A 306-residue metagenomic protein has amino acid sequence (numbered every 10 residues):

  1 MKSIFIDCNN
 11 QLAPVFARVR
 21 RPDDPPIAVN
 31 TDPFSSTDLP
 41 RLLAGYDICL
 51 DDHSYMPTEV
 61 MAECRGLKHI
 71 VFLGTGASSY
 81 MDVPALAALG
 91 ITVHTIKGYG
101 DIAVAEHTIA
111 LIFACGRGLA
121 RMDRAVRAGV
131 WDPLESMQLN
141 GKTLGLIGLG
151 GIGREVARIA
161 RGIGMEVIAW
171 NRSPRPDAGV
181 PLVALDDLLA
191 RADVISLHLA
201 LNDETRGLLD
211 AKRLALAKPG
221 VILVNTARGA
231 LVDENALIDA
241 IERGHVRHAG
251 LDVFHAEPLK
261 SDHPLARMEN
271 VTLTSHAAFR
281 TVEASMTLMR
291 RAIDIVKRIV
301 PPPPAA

Functional and structural regions predicted by a protein language model:
M1-I48, A306: N-terminal glycine-/charge-rich "phosphate-binding" loop or analogous flexible N-terminal tail
F5, F72, L144-L146: Hydrophobic Val/Ile/Leu positions in short beta-strands of Rossmann-like dinucleotide-binding domains
D7, P14, R18, A87 (+3 more regions): C-terminal helix-to-coil terminal segments
P22-V29, K68-H69, G90-I91, A178-L185 (+1 more regions): Active-site regions of enzymes building and remodeling cell-envelope glycoconjugates
A44, Y55-V60, R172-P264: Rossmann-like adenosine-cofactor binding region
D47-D123, M137: Phosphate/diphosphate ligand-binding glycine-rich loop within oxidoreductases
L67, N140-T143, A211, G220: Phosphate-coordination loops involved in phosphoryl transfer and adenosine-cofactor binding
R121-E155, P181-V183: Glycine-rich NAD(P)-binding loop of Rossmann-like domains
